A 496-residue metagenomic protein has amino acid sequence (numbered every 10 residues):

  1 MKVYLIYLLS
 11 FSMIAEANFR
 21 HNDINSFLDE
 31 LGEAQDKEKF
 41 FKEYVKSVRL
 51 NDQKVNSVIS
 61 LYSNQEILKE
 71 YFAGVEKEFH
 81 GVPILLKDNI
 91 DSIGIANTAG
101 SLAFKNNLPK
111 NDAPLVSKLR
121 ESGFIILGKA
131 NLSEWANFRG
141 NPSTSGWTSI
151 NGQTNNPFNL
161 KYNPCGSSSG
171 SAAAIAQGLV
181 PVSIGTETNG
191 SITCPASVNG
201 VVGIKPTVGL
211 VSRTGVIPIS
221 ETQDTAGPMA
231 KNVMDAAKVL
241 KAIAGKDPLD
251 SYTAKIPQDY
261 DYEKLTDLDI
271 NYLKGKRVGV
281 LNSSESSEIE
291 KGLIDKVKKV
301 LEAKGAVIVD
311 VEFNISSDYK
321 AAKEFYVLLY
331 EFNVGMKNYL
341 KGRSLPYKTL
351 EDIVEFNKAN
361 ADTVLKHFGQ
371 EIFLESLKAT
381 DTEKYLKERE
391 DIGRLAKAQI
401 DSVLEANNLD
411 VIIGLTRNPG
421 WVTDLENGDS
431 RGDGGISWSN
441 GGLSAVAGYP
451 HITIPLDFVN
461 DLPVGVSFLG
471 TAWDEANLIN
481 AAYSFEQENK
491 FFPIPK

Functional and structural regions predicted by a protein language model:
M1-A17: Classical Sec-dependent N-terminal signal peptides that target proteins to the secretory pathway
N18-L108, S133-N137, K255, D261 (+3 more regions): Short, well-ordered alpha-helical
R20, I90-A96, Q223-T225, Y252-L345: Gly/Ser-rich, acidic/histidine-flanked active-site/gating loops
N56, P181, N408-D410: Conserved acidic residues
H80-A226, S251-A254, L281, G414-R431: Short glycine/serine-rich loop/turn segments
H80-L102, Y272-L281, L329-L395, T453-P463: Short helix-loop capping/hinge segments that flank enzyme active sites or metal/cofactor-binding pockets
G81, S376-K496: Glycine-rich, small-residue loops and helix-cap segments that act as flexible hinges at active-site edges
E121, A176-G279, D295, V300 (+1 more regions): Structural helix-boundary/capping segments
